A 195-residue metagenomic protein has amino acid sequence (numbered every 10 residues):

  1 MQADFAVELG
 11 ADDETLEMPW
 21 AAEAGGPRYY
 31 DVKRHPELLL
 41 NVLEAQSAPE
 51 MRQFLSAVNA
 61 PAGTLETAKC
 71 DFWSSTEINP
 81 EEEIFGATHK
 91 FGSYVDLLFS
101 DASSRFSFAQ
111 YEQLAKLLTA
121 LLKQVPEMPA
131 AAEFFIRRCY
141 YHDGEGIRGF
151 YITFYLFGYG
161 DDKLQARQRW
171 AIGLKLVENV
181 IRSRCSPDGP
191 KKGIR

Functional and structural regions predicted by a protein language model:
M1-F91, G193-R195: N-terminal low-complexity, intrinsically disordered segments
V7, V32, V42, V95 (+2 more regions): Extended aliphatic helical segments
E8, E23, V32-K33, A57 (+6 more regions): Generic signature of intrinsically disordered, low-complexity segments enriched in small/polar residues
G10, E44, S56-G63, S100 (+4 more regions): Generic surface-pattern signal
D12, L65, T88, Y94 (+3 more regions): Compositionally biased, intrinsically disordered low-complexity regions
L65, S100-F106, D161: Short acidic, S/G/P-rich loop/turn micro-motifs used as interaction or catalytic elements
F85-S103, F150-F154: Short glycine-rich, basic-tinged beta-strand/loop micro-motifs
F108-R195: Ampiphathic alpha-helical segments that act as solvent-exposed interaction surfaces
